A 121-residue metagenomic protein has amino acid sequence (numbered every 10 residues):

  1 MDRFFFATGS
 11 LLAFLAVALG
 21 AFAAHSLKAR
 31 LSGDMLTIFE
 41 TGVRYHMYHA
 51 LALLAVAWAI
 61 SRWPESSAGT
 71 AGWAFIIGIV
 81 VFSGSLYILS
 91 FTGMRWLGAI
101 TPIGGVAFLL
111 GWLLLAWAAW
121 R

Functional and structural regions predicted by a protein language model:
M1-R121: Polytopic transmembrane helical bundles with strong interfacial aromatic enrichment
